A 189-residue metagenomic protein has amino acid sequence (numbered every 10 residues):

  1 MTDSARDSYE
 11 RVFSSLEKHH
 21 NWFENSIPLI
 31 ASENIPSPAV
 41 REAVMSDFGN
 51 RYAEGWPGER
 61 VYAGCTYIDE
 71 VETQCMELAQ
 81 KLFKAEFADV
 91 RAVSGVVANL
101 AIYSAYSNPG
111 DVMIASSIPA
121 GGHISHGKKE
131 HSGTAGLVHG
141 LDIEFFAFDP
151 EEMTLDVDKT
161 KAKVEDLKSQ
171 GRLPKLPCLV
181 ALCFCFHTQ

Functional and structural regions predicted by a protein language model:
M1-E59: N-terminal "arm"/small-domain region of PLP-dependent enzymes with the aminotransferase-like
R11-S14, E42, C75, A79 (+1 more regions): Structured alpha-helical segments in the cores of large, soluble enzyme domains
V40, A79, A98-Y106: Buried hydrophobic packing segments
Y52-A98: Conserved N-terminal alpha-helix of the aminotransferase class I/II PLP-enzyme fold
R91-A92, A115-I118, V180-A181: Glycine-rich, histidine-containing beta strand-loop boundary motifs that form or position
S107-I124: Conserved PLP-anchoring active-site segment centered on the Schiff-base-forming lysine
G122-H187: PLP-dependent aminotransferase-class I/II
